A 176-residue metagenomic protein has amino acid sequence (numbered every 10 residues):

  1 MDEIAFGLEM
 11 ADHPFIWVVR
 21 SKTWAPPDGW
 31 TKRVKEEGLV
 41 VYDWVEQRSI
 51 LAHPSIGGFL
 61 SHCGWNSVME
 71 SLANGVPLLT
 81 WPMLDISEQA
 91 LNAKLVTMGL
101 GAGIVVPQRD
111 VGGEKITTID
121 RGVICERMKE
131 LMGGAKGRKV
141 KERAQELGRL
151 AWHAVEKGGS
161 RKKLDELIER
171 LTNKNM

Functional and structural regions predicted by a protein language model:
M1-M176: Catalytic core of nucleotide-sugar-dependent glycosyltransferases
